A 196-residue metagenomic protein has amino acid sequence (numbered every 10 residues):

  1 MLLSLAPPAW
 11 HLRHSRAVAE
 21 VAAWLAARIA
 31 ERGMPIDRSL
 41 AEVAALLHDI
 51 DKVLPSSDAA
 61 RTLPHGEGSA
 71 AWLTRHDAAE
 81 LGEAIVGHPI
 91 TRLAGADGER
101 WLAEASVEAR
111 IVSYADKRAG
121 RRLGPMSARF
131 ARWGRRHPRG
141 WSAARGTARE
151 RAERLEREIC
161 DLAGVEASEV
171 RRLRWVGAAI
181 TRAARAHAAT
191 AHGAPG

Functional and structural regions predicted by a protein language model:
L3-L5, M34-H137: Divalent metal-dependent catalytic cores for phosphoryl transfer on phosphate-bearing substrates
P7-L40, A70, T74: Alpha-helical phosphate/pyrophosphate-handling elements in metalloenzyme active cores
H11, S15, T62, R145-A148 (+1 more regions): Hydrophobic packing residues in well-ordered alpha-helices of helical domains and bundles
V21-W24, K117, E158: Alpha-helical scaffold segments in carbohydrate-active enzymes
R132-A148: P-loop/Walker A phosphate-binding loop and immediately adjacent motor/lid segment at beta-alpha junctions
A143-G196: Charged phosphate-binding loop/patch that engages nucleotide di/tri-phosphates or the phosphate backbone of nucleic
